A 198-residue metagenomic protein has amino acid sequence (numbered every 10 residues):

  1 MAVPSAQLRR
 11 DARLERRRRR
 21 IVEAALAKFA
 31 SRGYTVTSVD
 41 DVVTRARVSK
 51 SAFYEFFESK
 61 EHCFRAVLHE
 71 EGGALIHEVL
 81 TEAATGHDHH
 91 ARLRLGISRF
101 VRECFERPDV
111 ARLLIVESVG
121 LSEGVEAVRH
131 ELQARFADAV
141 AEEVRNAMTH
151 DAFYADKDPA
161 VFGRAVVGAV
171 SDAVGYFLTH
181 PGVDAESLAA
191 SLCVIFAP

Functional and structural regions predicted by a protein language model:
M1-R16: N-terminal intrinsically disordered/low-complexity leader segments
R13-A25, V42, V67-L75, V79 (+1 more regions): Generic hydrophobic, amphipathic alpha-helix propensity
R17, I21-F29, F100, V170: Short hydrophobic clusters on alpha-helical segments that form packing/core surfaces in small helical domains
R20, K28-H62, A66: Helix-turn-helix
A66, L80-D109, F162-V166, E186-A189: Hydrophobic alpha-helical connector segments
G73-H77, E123-H150, A160-V167, S171 (+1 more regions): Amphipathic alpha-helical packing segments from all-alpha helical-bundle domains
L95, R102-A141, A152-F153, A160 (+1 more regions): Short secondary-structure transition hinges
R102-E106, V110, E142, N146 (+2 more regions): Amphipathic C-terminal alpha-helical segment
